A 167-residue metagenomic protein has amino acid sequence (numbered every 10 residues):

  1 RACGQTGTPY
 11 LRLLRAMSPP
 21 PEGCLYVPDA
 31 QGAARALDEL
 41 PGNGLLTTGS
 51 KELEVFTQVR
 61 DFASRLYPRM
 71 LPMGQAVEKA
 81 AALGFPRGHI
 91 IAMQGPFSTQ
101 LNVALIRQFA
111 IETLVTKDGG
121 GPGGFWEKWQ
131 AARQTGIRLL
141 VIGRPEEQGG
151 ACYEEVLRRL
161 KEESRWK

Functional and structural regions predicted by a protein language model:
R1-A33: Glycine/small-residue-rich loop that forms an oxyanion/phosphate-binding "nest" at active or ligand-binding sites
Q5-P9, S64, Q134-R138: A short helix->loop->beta-strand "cap" motif at the edges of active sites that frequently abuts
R12-L13, R69, V141-G143: Generic beta-sheet signal
C24-A30, A151-R159: Short acidic-hydrophobic, aromatic-tinged amphipathic segments that line or gate anion-handling sites
L25-E39, T48-E52, F97-T99: Active-site glycine-rich loop that binds ribose-phosphate moieties when present
G42-N43, T47-I90: Anionic-ligand binding region
M73-A76, R138-G150: Short, flexible loop segments at boundaries between secondary-structure elements
A81-H89, M93-A104, Q108-F109, T113 (+2 more regions): A C-terminal functional module that forms or caps the active site or interfaces directly with catalytic machinery
